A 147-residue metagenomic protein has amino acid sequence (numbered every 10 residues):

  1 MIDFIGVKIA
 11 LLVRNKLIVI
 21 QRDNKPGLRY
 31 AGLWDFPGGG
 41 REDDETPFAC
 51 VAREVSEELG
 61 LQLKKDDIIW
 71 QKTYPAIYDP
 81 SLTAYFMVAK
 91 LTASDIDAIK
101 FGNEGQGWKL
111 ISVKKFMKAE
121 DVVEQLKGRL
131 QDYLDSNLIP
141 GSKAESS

Functional and structural regions predicted by a protein language model:
M1, I9-A10, K25-P26, A76-I77 (+1 more regions): Short secondary-structure boundary/capping segments
M1-V19: Conserved N-terminal beta-strand and adjoining loop/helix that marks the start of the Nudix/MutT-like hydrolase domain
F4, L12, A31-F36, P80-A84: Short connector loops at helix/strand junctions that flank enzyme active sites, especially segments positioning acidic
L11, K65-D67: A generic structural-conservation signal
K16-E57: Conserved Nudix-box catalytic region and its N-terminal flanking loop in Nudix hydrolases and closely related
G40-K65, K72-L126: Unchanged
Q125-S147: Charged phosphate-binding loop/patch that engages nucleotide di/tri-phosphates or the phosphate backbone of nucleic
